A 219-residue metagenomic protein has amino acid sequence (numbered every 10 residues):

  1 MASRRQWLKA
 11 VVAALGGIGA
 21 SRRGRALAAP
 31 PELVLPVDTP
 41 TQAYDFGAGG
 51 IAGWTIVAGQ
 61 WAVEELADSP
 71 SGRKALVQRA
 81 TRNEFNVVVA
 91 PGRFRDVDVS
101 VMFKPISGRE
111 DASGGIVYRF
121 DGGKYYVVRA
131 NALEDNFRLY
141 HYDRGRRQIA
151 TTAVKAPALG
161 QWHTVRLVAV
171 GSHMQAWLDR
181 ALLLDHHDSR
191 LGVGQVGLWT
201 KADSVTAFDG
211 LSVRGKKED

Functional and structural regions predicted by a protein language model:
M1-L15: N-terminal secretory signal peptides and thylakoid transit peptides that target proteins across membranes
A29-I56: Extracellular carbohydrate-recognition regions
G47-A75, T81-N83: Extracellular glycan-recognition surfaces and repeat-rich motifs
R79-R138: Secretory/extracellular carbohydrate-interaction modules and structurally similar beta-sandwich "look-alikes"
V101, W162-V170, M174-A176: Short tryptophan-centered beta-strand motifs in secreted/extracellular beta-sheet-rich domains of glycan-recognition
R144-T164: Short, aromatic/His-centered strand-loop micro-motif at the edge of beta-sheets
D179-G197: Short, solvent-exposed beta-strand-to-loop segments that form ligand-recognition rims of beta-rich domains
V193-D219: Ligand-recognition surfaces built from glycine- and aromatic
